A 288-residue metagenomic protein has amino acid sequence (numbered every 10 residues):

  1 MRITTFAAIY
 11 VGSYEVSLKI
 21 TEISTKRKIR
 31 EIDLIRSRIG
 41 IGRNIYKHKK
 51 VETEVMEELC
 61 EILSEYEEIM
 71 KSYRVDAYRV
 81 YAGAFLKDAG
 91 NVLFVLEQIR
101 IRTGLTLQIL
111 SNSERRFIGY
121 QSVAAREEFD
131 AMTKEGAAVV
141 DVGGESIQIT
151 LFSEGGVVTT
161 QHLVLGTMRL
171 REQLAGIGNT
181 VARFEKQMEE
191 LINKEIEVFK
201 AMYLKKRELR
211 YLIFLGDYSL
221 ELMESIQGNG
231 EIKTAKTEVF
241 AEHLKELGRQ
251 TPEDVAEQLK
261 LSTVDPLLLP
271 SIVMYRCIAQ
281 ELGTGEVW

Functional and structural regions predicted by a protein language model:
R2-I29, A131-T160, L215-D217, E221: Gly/Thr-rich phosphate-binding beta-strand-loop-beta motif of the actin/hexokinase/Hsp70
F6, N44-S72, F85-V95, I101-K134 (+2 more regions): Helical "lid/coupling" subdomains associated with nucleotide-phosphate turnover
A8-I9, I29-L34, V239-H243: Short acidic/polar alpha-helix capping motifs at helix-coil junctions
T21-H48: Short, compositionally biased "basic patch" segments
A77-Y78: Post-signal peptide N-terminal segment of secreted/secretory-pathway proteins
